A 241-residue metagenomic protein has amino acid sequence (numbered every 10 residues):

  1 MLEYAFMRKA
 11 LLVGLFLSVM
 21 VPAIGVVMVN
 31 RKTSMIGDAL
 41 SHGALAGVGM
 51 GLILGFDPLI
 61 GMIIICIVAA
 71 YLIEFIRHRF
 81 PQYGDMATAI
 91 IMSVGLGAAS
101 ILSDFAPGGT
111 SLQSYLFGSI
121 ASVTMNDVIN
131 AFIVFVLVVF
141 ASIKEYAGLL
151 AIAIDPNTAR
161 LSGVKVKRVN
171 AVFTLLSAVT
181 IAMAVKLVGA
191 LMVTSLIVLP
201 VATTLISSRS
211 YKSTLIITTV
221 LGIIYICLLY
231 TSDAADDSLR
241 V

Functional and structural regions predicted by a protein language model:
M1-V19: Membrane-interfacial amphipathic/re-entrant helices at transmembrane-helix boundaries
M7-K9, F80, A87-A147: Transmembrane helix-bundle core of multi-pass membrane transporters and related energy-transducing complexes
L11-F16, L59-I64, A89-I90, V128-I133 (+2 more regions): Hydrophobic alpha-helical transmembrane segments
V13, L17-V21, G47, G51 (+10 more regions): Alpha-helical transmembrane segments in multi-pass membrane proteins
V19, A23, S41-G43, I67 (+3 more regions): Hydrophobic alpha-helical segments embedded in the membrane of multi-pass proteins
V26-G108, T204-I217, S232: Short loop segments and helix-boundary regions at transmembrane helix junctions of multi-pass inner-membrane proteins
F140-F173: Membrane-helix/interface signature in polytopic inner-membrane proteins
Y230-D237: Conserved small/polar residues in nucleotide/adenosyl-binding loops
